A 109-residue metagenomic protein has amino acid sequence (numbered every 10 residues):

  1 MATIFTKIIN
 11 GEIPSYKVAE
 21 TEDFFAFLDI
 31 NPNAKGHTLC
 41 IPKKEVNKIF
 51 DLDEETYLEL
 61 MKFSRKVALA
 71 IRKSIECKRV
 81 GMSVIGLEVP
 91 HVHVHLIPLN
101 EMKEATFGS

Functional and structural regions predicted by a protein language model:
M1-S109: HIT superfamily nucleotide-processing domains
